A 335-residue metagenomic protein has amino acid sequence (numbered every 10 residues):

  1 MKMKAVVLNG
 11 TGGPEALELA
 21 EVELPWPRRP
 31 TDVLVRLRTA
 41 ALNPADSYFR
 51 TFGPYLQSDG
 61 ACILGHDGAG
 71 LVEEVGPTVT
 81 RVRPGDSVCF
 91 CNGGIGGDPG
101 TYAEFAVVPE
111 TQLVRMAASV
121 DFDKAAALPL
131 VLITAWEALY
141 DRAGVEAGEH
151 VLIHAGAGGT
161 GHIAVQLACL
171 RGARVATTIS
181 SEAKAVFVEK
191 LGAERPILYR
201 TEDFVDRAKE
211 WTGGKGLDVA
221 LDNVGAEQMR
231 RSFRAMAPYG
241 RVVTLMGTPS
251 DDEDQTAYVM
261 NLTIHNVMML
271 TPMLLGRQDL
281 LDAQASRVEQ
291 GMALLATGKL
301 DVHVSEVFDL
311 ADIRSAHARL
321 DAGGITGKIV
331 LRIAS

Functional and structural regions predicted by a protein language model:
P25-A41, G53-G94: Glycine-rich beta-strand-centered segment in the early N-terminal region that forms part of a ligand/cofactor-binding
R81, C91-A155: NAD(P)H dinucleotide-binding glycine-rich loop of Rossmann-like/cofactor-binding domains, especially the beta1-alpha1
C89, A220-L221, V243: N-terminal Rossmann-like NAD(P) cofactor-binding module of classical short-chain dehydrogenase/reductase
A126-E202: Mid-domain Rossmann-like dinucleotide-binding core that forms the NAD(H)/NADP(H) cofactor-binding site
D203-G214: Short amphipathic alpha-helix with an adjacent loop that forms part of the alpha/beta core around
E227-K299, R332-S335: Glycine-rich phosphate-binding loop and adjacent beta-alpha segment of Rossmann(oid) nucleotide-cofactor-binding
M292, T297-E306, R314-S335: C-terminal capping/lid region of NAD(P)-dependent oxidoreductase domains
